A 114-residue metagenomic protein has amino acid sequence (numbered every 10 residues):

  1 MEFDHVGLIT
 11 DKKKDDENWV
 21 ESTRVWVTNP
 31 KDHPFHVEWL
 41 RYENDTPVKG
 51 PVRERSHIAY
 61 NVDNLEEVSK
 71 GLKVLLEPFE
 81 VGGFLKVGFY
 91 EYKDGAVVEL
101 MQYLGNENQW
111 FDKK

Functional and structural regions predicted by a protein language model:
M1-V48, V68-K73, P78-G95: Core segments of cupin and vicinal oxygen chelate
G7-I9, A59-D63: Short hydrophobic/aromatic beta-strand micro-patches that form the beta-sheet surface supporting nucleotide- or nucleic
P34, V52-H57: Short connector loops at helix/strand junctions that flank enzyme active sites, especially segments positioning acidic
H36, A59, V97-E99: Short hydrophobic-acidic sequence motifs that mark active-site Asp/Glu residues
T46-V48, A59, N106-Q109: A short local loop/turn or secondary-structure capping micro-motif enriched for an aromatic residue
H57-Y60, F89: Active-site scaffold segments
Y92-K114: Short, Lys/Arg-rich amphipathic alpha-helical interaction segments that bind nucleic acids or acidic protein surfaces
